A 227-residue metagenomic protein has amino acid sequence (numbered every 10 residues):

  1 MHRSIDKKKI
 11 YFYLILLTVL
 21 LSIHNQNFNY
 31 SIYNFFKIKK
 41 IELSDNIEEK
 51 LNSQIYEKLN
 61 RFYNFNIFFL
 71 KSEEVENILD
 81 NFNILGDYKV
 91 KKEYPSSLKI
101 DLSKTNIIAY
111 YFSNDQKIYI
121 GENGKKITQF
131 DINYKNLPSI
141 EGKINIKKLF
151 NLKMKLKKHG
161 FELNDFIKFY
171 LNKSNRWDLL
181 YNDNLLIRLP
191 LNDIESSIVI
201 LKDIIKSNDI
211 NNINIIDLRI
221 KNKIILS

Functional and structural regions predicted by a protein language model:
M1-S227: Charged, solvent-exposed interaction patches on well-folded alpha/beta domains that mediate macromolecular contacts
